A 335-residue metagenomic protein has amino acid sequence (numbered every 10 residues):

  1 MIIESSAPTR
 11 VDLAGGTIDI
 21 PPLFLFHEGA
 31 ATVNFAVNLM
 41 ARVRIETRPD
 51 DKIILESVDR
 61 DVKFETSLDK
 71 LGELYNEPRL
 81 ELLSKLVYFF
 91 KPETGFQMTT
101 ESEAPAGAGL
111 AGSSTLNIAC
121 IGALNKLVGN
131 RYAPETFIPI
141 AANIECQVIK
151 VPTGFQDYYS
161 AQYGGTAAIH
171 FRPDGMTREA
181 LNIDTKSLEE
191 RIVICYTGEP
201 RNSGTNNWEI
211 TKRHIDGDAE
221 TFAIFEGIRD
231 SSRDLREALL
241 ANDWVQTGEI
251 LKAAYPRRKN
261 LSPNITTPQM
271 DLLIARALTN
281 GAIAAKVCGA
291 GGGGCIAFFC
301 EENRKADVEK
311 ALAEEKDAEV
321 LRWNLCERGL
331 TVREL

Functional and structural regions predicted by a protein language model:
M1-A14, I18-I20, F26, N34-F35 (+4 more regions): C-terminal nucleotide
K85, F89, M98-A104: Hydrophobic alpha-helical hairpins/lids featuring a short glycine-rich hinge
E93-T99, N130-F137: Short secondary-structure capping/junction motifs at helix and strand boundaries
A104-A108, I283-A285: Short pre-catalytic strand/loop immediately N-terminal to key active-site residues, enriched for Gly-Thr
G107-L110, K259-N260: A generic structural signal for short coil/turn motifs at secondary-structure boundaries
L110-P134: DPxDG-like acidic metal-binding loop motif
G293: Glycine-rich active-site/cofactor-binding loop and its immediate structural neighborhood
